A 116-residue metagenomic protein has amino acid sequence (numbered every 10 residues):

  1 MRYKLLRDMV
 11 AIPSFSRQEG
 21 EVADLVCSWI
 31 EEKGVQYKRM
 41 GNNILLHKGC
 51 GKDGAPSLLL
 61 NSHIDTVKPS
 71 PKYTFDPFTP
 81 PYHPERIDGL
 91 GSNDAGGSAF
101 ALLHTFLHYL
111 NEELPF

Functional and structural regions predicted by a protein language model:
M1-N61, V67: N-terminal helical capping/dimerization or prosegment-like subdomains of hydrolases acting on amide or phosphate bonds
A55-F116: Active-site metal-coordination/substrate-binding segment of hydrolases, especially metallo-dependent peptidases
